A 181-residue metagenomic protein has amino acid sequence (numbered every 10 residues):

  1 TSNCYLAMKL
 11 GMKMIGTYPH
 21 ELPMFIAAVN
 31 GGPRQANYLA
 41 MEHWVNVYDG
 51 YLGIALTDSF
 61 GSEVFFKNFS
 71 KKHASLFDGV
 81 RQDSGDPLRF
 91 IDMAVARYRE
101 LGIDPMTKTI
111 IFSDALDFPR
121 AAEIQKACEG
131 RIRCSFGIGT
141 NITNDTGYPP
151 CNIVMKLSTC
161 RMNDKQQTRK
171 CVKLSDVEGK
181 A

Functional and structural regions predicted by a protein language model:
T1-M93, R97-E100, E123, C128 (+1 more regions): Buried, small/hydrophobic-residue-enriched core segments of structured protein domains
S62, G85-K108, S113-A181: Gly/Ser/Thr/Ala-enriched C-terminal appendages of enzymes
